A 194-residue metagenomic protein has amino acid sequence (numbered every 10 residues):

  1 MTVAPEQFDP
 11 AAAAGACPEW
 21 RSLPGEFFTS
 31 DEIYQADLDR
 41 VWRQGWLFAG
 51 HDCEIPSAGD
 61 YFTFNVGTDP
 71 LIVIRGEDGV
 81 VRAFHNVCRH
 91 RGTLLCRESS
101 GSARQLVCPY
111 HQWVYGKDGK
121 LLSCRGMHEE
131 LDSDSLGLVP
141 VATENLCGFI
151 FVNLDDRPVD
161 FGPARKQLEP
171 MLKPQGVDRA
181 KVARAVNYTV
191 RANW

Functional and structural regions predicted by a protein language model:
M1-V80, V114-W194: Rieske [2Fe-2S] iron-sulfur-binding subdomain
D60-P109: Glycine-rich active-site/cofactor-binding loop and its immediate structural neighborhood
